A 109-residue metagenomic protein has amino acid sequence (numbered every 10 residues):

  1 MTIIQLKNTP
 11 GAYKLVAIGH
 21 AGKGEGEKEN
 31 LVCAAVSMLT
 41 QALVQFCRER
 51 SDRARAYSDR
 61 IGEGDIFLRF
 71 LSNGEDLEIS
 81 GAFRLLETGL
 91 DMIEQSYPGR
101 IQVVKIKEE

Functional and structural regions predicted by a protein language model:
M1-L31, Q41-E109: N-terminal intrinsically disordered, cationic/polar leader segments that include organellar targeting peptides
V32-V36: Short, conserved glycine- and acidic-residue-centered signature motifs in active-site or ligand-binding loops
